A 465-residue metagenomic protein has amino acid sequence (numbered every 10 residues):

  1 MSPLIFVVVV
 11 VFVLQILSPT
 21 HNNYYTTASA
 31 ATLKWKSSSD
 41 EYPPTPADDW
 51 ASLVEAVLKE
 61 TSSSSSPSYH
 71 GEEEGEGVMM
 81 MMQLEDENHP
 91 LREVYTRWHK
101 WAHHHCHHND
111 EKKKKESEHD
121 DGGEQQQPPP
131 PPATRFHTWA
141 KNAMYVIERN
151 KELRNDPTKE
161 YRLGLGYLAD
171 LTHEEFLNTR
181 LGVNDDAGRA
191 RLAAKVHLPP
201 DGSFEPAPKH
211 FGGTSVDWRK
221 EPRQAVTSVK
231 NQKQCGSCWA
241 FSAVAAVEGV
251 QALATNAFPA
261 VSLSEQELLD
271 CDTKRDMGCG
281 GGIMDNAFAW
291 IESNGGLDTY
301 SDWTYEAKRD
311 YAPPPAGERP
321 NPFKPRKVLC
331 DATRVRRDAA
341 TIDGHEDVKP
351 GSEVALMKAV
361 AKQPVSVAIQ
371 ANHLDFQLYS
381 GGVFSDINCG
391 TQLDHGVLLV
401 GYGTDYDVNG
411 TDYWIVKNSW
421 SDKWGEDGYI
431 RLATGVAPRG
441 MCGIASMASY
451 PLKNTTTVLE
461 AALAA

Functional and structural regions predicted by a protein language model:
S2-I5, Q15-P19, Y24-S63, P67-A465: Catalytic-core signature of thiol
V7-V9: Acidic, Ala/Val/Gly-enriched low-complexity intrinsically disordered segments
V11-V13: Sec-dependent, cleavable N-terminal signal peptides
